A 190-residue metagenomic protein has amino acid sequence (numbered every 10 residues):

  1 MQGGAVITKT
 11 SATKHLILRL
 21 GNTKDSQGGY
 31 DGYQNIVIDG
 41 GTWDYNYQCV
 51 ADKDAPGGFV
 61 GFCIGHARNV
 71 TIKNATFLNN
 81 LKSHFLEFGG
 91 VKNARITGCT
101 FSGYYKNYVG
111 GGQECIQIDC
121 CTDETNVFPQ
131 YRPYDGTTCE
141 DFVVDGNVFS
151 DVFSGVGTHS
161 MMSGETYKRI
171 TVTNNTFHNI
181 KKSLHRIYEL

Functional and structural regions predicted by a protein language model:
Q2, A12, Y33, I38 (+16 more regions): Parallel beta-helix/beta-solenoid
G4-A5, W43: Acidic glycine-/aspartate-rich tracts in secreted/extracellular proteins
V6-D39, Q48-R68, E87-G89: Extracellular beta-strand-rich solenoid/capping regions of secreted or surface-exposed proteins that bind or remodel
T8-H15, Y47-K53, V60, L81-F88 (+5 more regions): Short glycine/acidic-rich loop motifs that flank beta-strands on beta-rich extracellular proteins
G21-Q27, N126-Y134, H159-M162: Short, recurring structural edge motifs at helix starts
N22, D119-C121: Conserved donor-binding loop and adjoining core beta-sheet/short helix segment in diverse acyl/aminoacyl transferases
G41-Y47, L78: Generic short beta-strand segments
